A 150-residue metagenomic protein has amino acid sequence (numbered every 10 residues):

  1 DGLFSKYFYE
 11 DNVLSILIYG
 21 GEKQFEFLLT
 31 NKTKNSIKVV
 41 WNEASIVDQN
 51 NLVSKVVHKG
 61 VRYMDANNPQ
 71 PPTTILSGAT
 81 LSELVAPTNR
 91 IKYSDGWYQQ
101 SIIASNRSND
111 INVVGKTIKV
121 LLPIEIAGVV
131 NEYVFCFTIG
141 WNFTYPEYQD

Functional and structural regions predicted by a protein language model:
D1-E22: Low-complexity, acidic Ser/Thr/Pro/Gly-rich terminal tails and inter-domain linkers that flank the onset of structured
S5-Y7, L29, T73: Short, exposed beta-strand/loop patches in secreted or surface proteins that constitute
Y9, G20, L76, V113-G115: Surface-exposed coil/turn segments at beta-strand junctions on protein surfaces, enriched
K23-F25, I37, I118: Residue-level detector of short, conserved catalytic/binding motifs and their immediate flanks
F25-N31: Short, well-ordered beta-strand segments enriched in hydrophobic/aromatic residues
L28, S45, K119-P123: Residue-level detector of beta-strand face positions
K32-I91, V130, E147-Y148: The feature marks short-to-medium sequence segments in extracytoplasmic or secretory-pathway proteins
V85-D150: Surface-exposed edge beta-strand/loop patches
